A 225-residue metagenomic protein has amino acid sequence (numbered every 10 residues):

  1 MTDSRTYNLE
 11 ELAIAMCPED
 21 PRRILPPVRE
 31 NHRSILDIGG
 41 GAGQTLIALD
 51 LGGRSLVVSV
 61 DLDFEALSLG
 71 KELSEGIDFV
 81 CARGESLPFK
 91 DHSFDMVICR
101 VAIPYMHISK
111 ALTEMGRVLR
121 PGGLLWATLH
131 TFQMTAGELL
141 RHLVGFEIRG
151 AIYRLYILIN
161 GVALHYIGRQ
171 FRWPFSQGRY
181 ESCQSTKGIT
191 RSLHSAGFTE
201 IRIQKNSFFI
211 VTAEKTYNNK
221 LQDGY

Functional and structural regions predicted by a protein language model:
M1-N31, Q44-A48: Conserved class I S-adenosyl-L-methionine
H32-G41: Conserved class I S-adenosyl-L-methionine
A42-S86: Class I SAM-dependent methyltransferase SAM/SAH-binding core
E85-V97: A short acidic, Gly/Pro-enriched loop at the edge of an enzyme's catalytic core that lines a small-molecule cofactor
I98-S109: A short SAM/SAH-binding and catalytic strip from SAM-dependent methyltransferases
S109-P121: A short glycine-rich, Lys/Arg-flanked "PGG" loop and its adjoining helix->strand segment in the class I
W126-I157: Conserved class I S-adenosyl-L-methionine
G178-A196: Short alpha-helix
